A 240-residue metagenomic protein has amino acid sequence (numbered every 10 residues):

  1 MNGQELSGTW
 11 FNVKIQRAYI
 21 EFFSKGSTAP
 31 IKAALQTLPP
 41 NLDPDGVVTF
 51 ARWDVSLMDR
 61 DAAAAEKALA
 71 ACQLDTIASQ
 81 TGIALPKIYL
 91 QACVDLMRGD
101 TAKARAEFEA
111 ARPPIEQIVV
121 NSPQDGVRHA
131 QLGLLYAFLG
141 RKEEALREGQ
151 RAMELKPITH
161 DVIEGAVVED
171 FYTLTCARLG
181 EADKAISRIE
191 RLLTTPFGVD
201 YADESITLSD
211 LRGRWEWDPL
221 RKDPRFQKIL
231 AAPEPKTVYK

Functional and structural regions predicted by a protein language model:
M1-K240: Alpha-helical protein-protein interaction modules
